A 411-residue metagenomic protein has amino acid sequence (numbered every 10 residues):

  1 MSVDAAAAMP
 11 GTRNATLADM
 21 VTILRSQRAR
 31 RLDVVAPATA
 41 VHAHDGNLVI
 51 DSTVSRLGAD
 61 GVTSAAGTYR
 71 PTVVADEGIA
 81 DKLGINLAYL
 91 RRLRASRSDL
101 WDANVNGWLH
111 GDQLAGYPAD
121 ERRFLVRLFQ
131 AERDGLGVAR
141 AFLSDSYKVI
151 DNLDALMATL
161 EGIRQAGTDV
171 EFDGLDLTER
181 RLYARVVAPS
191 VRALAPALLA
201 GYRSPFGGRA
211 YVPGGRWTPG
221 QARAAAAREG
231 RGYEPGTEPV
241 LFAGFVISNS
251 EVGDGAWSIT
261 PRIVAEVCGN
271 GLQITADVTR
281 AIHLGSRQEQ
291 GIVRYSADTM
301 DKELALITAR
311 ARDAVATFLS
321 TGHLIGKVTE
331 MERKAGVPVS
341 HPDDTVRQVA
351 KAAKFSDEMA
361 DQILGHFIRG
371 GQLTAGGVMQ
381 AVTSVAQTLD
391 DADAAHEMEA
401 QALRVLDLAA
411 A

Functional and structural regions predicted by a protein language model:
M1-A158, G162, G167: Feature for intrinsically disordered/low-complexity regulatory segments and propeptides
Y147-A411: Intrinsic disorder/low-complexity polar-acidic segments
